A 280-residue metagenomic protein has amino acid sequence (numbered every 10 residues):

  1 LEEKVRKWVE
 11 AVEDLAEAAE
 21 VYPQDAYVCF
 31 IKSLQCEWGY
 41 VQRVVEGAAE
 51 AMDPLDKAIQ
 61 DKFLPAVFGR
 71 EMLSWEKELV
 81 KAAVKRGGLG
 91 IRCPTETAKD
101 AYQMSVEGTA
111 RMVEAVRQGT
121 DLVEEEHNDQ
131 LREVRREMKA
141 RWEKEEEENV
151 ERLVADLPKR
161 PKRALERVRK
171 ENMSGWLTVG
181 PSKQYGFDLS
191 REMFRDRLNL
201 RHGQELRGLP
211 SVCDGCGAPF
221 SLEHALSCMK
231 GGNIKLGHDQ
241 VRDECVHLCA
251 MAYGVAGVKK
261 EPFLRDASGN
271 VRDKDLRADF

Functional and structural regions predicted by a protein language model:
L1-F280: Nucleic-acid-interacting cores, centered on viral/eukaryotic replication and modification enzymes
